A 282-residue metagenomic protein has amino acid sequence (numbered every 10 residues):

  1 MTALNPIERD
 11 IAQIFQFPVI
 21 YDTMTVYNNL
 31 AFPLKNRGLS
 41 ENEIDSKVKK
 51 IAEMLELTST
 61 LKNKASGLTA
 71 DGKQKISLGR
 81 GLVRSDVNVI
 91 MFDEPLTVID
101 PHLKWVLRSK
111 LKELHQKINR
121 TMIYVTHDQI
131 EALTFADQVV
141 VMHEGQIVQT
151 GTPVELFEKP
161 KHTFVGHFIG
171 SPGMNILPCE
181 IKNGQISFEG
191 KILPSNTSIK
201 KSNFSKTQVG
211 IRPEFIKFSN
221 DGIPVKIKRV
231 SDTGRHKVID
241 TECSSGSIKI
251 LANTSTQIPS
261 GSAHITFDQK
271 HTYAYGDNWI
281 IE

Functional and structural regions predicted by a protein language model:
M1-T2, V148, K228, E282: Generic structural signal for well-ordered beta-strand positions
L4, I99, L156-K159, H167-F168 (+2 more regions): Residues that scaffold the ATP/ADP-binding catalytic core of kinase and kinase-like folds
D10-A12, I20, M24-H162: ABC ATPase nucleotide-binding domains
F17: Serine-hydrolase catalytic-loop signature spanning alpha/beta hydrolases and amidase-signature enzymes
T152, F164, E180, P224-K226: Residues located in well-ordered beta-strands
E158-K182, G210, D268: C-terminal boundary and immediately downstream tail of ABC-type ATPase nucleotide-binding domains
Q185-E282: Non-catalytic connector elements of ABC transporters
